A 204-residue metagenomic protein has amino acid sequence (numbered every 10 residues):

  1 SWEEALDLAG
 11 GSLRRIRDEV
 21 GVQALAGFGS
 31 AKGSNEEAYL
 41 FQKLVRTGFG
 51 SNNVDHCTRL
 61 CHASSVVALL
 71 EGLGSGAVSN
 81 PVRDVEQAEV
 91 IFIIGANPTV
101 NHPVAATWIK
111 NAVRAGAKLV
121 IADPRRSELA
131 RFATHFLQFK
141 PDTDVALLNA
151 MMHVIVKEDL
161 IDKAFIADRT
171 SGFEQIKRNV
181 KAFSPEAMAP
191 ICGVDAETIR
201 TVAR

Functional and structural regions predicted by a protein language model:
S1-R204: Catalytic alpha/large subunits of respiratory electron-transfer oxidoreductases, centered on bis-MGD molybdoenzymes
